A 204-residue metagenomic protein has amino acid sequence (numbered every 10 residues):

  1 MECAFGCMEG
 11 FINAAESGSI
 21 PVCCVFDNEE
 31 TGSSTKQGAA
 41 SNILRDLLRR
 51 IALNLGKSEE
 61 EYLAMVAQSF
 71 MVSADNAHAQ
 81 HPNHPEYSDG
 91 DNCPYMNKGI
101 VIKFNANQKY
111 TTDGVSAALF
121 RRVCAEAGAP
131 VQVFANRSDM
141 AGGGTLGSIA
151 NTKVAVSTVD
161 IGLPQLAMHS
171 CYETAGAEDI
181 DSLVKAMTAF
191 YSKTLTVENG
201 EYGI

Functional and structural regions predicted by a protein language model:
M1-L63: Acidic, glycine-rich loop-and-beta core segments that form the ion-binding/anion-interacting portion of active sites
E2-F5, A39-D46, T111-A118, A141 (+3 more regions): Conserved active-site and cofactor/substrate-binding residues in soluble primary-metabolism enzymes
A4-M8, N13, V72, D139-G147: Conserved alpha/beta core surface patches that mediate binding of polyanionic ligands
F5, E9-V25, R50, L163-I204: His/Asp/Glu-rich mid-to-C-terminal helical/loop segments that flank catalytic regions of hydrolases
S17-C23, K57-Q68, A127-S138, L195-I204: Flexible, glycine/charged-enriched surface loops at secondary-structure junctions
C23, S69-S73, T158-D160: Short glycine-aspartate micro-motif
A40-G99, K103: A glycine- and small/hydrophobic-rich beta-loop-beta segment that serves as a flexible "lid/hinge" or phosphate-binding
A77-Y172, E198: Active-site-adjacent substrate-binding region of metalloamidase/peptidase-like peptide-processing proteins
